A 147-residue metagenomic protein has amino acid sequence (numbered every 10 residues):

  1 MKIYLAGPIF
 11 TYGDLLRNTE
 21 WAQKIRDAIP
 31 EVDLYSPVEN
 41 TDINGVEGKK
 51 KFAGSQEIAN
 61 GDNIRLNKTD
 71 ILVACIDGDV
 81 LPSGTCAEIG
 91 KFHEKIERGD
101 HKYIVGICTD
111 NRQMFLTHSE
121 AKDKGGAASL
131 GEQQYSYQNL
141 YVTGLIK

Functional and structural regions predicted by a protein language model:
M1-K147: Conserved catalytic or regulatory cores that recognize and/or transform ribose-phosphate-containing ligands
